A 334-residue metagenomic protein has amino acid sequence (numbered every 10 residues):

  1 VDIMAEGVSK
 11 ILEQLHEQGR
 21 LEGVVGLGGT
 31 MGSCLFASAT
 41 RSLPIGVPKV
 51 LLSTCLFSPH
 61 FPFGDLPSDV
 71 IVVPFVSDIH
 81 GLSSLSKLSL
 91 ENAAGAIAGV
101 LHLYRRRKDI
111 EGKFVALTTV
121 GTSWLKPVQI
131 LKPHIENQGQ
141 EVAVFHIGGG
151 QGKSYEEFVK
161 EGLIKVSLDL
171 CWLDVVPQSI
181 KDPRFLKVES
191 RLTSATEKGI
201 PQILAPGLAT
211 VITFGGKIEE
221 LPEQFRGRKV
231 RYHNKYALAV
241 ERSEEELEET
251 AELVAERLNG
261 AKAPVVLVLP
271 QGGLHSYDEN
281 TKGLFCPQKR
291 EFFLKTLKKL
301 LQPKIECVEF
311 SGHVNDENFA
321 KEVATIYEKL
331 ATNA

Functional and structural regions predicted by a protein language model:
V1-P59: N-terminal glycine-rich phosphate/adenylate-binding segment common to multiple enzyme folds
Q18, Y104-V115, G139-G149, G260-P270 (+2 more regions): Flexible, glycine/charged-enriched surface loops at secondary-structure junctions
E22, G26-L35, L56, L117-P127 (+5 more regions): Gly/Ser/Thr-rich loops at beta-strand to alpha-helix junctions that form or flank small-molecule/cofactor-binding
T30-G46, V128-L131, E279-C286, R290 (+1 more regions): Short Gly/Thr/Asp-enriched flexible loops that form oxyanion-binding sites at enzyme active sites
L35-G64, P74, A143-I147, R191-P206: Short, acidic/small-residue loops that bind anionic groups at enzyme active sites
P59-T122, E249, E309: Cap/lid and interdomain-hinge subdomains that line or gate substrate/regulatory clefts in soluble alpha/beta enzymes
I110-G150, E157-E161: Glycine-rich phosphate/diphosphate-binding loop of Rossmann-like nucleotide-binding domains
P183-A334: C-terminal non-catalytic interaction/assembly regions of soluble proteins
